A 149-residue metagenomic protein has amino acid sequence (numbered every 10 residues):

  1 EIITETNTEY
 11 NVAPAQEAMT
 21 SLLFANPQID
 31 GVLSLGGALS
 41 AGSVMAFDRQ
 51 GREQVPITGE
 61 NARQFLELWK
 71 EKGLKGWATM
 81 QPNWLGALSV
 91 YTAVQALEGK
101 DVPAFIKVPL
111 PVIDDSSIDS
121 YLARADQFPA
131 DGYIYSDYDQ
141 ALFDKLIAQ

Functional and structural regions predicted by a protein language model:
E1-Q149: A residue-level marker of the well-folded mature domains of exported/periplasmic proteins
